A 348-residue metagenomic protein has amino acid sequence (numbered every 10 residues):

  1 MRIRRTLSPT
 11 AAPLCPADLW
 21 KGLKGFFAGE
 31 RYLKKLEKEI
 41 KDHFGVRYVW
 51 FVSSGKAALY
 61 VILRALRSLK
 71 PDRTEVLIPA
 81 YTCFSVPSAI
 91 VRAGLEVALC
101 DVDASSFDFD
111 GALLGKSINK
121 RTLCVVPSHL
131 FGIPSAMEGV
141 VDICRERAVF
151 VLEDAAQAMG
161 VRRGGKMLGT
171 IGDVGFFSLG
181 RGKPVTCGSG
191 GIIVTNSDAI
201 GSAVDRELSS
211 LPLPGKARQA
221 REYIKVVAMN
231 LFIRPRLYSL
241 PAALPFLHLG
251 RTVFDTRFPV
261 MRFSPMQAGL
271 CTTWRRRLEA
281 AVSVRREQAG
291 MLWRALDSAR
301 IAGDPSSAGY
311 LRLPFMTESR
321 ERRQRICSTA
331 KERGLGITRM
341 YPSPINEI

Functional and structural regions predicted by a protein language model:
M1-P71, R145, R276-A280: Conserved PLP-binding active-site segment in aminotransferase class I/II-type PLP enzymes
P9, K34-E39, H43-W50, G55 (+2 more regions): PLP-dependent aminotransferase class I/II
I62-S117, A330: Conserved PLP-anchoring active-site segment centered on the Schiff-base-forming lysine
V86, V140, I326: Aromatic/hydrophobic pocket-lining residues that form π-stacking "cages" and hydrophobic walls in ligand
A93, E146-R147, R333: Helix C-cap/helix->beta junction micro-motif
S105-A203: Active-site phosphate-binding strand-loop segment of PLP-dependent enzymes
